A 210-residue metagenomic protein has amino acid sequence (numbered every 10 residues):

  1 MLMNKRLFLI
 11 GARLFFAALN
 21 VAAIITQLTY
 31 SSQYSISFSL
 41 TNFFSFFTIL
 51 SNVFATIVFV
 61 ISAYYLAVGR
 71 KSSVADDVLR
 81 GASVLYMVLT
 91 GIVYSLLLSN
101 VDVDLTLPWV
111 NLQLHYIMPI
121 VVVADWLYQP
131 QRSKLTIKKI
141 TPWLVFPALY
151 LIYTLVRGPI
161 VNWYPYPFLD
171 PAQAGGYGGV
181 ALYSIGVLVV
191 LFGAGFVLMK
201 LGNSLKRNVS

Functional and structural regions predicted by a protein language model:
M1-A17: N-terminal membrane topogenic signal
A17-Q33: Alpha-helical transmembrane segments of multi-pass membrane proteins
L28-I36, Y94-D104: Juxtamembrane "helix-exit" motif on the non-cytosolic side of transmembrane helices
S37-F46, A75-V78, V103-L114, I137-T141 (+2 more regions): Non-cytosolic membrane-interface motifs at loop->transmembrane helix junctions
A67-L79, P130-K138: Membrane-interface helix-boundary motifs at transmembrane edges
P119-L135: Alpha-helical transmembrane segments in multipass membrane proteins, preferentially the mid-helix core
V161-V197: Membrane-interface transmembrane-helix boundary segments in multi-pass integral membrane proteins
